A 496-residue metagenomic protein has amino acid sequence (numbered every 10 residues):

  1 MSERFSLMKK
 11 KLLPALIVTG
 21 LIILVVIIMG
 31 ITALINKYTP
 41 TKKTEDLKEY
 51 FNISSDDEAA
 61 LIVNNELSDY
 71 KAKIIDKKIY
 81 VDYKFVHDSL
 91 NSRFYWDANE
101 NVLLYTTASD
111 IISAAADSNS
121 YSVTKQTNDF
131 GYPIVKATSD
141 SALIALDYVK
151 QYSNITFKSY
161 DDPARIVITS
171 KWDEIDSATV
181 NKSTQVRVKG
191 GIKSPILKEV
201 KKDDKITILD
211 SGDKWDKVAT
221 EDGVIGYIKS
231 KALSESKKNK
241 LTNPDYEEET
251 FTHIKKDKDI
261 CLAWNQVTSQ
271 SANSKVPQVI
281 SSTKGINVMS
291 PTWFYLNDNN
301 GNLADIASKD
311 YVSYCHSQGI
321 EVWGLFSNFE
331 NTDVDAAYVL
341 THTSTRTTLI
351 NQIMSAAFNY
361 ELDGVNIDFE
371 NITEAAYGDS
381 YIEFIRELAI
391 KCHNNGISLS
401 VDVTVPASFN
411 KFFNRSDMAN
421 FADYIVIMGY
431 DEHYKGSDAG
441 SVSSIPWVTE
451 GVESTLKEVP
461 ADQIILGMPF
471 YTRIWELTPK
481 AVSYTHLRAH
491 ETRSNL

Functional and structural regions predicted by a protein language model:
E3-G212, T242-K255: Primary recognition of N-terminal secretory signal peptides and signal-anchoring hydrophobic helices
K198-K205, D210, L262-Y311: Conserved, compact domain cores that house catalytic/ligand-binding motifs in diverse enzymes and effector modules
K201-K231: SH3/SH3-like beta-barrel superfamily modules
S230-A232, S236-P277: Boundary/entry segment of secreted carbohydrate-active catalytic domains
D257-V267, Y295-S444: Chitinase-like catalytic core of GlcNAc-active glycosidases
K275-V276, K411-R415, V452: Short beta-alpha junctions and helix-cap segments that line functional grooves
V426, E450-E476: Active-site region of glycoside hydrolase catalytic domains
T485-T492: Conserved small/polar residues in nucleotide/adenosyl-binding loops
